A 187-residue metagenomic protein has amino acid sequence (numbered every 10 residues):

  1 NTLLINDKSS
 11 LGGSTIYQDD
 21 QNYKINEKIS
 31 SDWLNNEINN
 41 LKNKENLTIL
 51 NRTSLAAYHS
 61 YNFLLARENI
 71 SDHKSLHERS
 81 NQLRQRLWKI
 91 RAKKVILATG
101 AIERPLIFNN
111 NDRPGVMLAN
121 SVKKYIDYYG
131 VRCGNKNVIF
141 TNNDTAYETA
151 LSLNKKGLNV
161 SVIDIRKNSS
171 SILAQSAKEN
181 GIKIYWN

Functional and structural regions predicted by a protein language model:
N1-N187: Residues forming the flavin
